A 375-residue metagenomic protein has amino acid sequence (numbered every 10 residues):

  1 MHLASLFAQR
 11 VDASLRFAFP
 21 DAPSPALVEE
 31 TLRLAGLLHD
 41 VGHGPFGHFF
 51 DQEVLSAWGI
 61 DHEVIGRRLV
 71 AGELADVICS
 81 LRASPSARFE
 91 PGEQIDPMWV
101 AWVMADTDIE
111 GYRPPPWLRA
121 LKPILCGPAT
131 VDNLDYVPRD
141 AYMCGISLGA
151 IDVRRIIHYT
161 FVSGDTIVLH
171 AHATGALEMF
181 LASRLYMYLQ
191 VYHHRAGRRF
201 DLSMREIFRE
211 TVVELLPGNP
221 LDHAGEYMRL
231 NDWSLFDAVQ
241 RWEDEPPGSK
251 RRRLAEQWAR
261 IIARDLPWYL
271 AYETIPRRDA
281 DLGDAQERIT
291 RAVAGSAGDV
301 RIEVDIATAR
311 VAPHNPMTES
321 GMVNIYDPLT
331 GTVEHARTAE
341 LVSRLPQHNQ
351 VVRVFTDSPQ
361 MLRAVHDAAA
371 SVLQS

Functional and structural regions predicted by a protein language model:
M1-L34, G42-A263, A271-E273: Sequence-structural signature of the catalytic-core scaffold of metal-dependent phosphohydrolases that act on
R205, L215-S375: Terminal helices and disordered tails flanking the catalytic cores of nucleotide-processing hydrolases
